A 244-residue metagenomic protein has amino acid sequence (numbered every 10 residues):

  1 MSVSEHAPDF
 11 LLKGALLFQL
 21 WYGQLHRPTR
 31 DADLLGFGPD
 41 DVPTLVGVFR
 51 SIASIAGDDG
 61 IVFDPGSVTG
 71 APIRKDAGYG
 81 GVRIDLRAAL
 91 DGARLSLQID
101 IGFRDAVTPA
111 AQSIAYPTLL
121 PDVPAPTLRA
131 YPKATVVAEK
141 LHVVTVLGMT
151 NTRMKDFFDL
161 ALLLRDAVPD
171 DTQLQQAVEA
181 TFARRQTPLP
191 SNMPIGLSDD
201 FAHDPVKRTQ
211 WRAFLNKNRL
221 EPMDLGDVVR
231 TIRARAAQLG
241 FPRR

Functional and structural regions predicted by a protein language model:
M1-L11, L20-P28, A32, G36-R244: Structured mid-to-C-terminal alpha-helical surface segments
L17: Helix-turn-helix
